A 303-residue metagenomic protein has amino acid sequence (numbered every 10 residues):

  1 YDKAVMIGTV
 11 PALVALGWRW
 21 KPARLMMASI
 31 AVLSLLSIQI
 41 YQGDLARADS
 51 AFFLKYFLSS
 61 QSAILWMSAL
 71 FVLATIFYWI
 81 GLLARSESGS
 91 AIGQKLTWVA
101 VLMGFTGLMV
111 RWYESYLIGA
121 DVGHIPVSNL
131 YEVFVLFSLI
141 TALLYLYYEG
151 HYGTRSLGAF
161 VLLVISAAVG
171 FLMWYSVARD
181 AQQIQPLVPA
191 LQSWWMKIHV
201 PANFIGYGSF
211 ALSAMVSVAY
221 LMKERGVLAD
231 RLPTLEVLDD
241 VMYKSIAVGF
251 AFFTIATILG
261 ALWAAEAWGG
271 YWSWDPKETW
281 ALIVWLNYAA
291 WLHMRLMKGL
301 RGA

Functional and structural regions predicted by a protein language model:
Y1-S50, S59-I184, L191, I198-L228 (+2 more regions): Hydrophobic cores of alpha-helical transmembrane segments in multi-pass integral membrane proteins
L232: P-loop NTPase nucleotide-binding/switch module
